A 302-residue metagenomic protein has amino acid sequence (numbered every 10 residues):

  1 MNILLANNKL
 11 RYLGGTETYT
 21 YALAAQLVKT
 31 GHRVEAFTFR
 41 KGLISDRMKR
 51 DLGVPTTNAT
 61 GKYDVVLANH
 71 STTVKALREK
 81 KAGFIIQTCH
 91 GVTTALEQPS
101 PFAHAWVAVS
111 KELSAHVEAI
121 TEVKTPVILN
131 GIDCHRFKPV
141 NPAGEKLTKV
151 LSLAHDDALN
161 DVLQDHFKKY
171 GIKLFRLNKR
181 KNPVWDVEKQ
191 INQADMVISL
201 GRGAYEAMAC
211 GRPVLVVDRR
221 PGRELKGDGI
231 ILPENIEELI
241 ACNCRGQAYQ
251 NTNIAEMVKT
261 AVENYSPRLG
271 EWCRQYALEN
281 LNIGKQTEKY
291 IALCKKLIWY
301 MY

Functional and structural regions predicted by a protein language model:
N7-Y19, A158: A short, glycine/small-residue-rich beta-strand->loop->alpha-helix junction that serves as a flexible
G15, C244-M301: A charged, aromatic-enriched C-terminal amphipathic alpha-helix characteristic of glycosyltransferases across folds
Y63-H70, E79-T94, H104-A108, V217: Active-site proximal beta-strand in glycosyltransferases
L96-P99, A115-I120, G131-K146, W185: Acidic anion/phosphate-binding donor-loop and adjacent secondary structure in glycosyltransferase catalytic cores
E97, A103-K124, D161-V162: A short, active-site helix/loop in glycosyltransferases that binds the activated sugar's phosphate group
V107, V127-D133, N141-Q164: Conserved donor-binding/catalytic core segment of Leloir-type glycosyltransferases
K189-Y205, R212-P213: Acidic donor-binding loop of glycosyltransferase active sites
G203-E263: Catalytic binding pocket for nucleotide-activated donors in carbohydrate/polymer assembly enzymes
